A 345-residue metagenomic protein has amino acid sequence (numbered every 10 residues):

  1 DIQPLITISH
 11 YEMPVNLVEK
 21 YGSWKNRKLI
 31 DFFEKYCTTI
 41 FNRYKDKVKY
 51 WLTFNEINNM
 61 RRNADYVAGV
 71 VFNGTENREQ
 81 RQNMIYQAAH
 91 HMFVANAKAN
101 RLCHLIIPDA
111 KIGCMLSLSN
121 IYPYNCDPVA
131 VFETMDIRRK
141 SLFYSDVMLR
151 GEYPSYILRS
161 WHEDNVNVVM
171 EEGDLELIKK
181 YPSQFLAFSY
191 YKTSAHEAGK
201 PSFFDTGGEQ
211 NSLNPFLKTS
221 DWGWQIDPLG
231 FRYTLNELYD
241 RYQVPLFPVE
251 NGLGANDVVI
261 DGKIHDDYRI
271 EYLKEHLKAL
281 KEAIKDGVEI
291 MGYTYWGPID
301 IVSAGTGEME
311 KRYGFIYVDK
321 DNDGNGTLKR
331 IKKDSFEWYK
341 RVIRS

Functional and structural regions predicted by a protein language model:
I2-S345: Active-site region of glycoside hydrolase catalytic domains
